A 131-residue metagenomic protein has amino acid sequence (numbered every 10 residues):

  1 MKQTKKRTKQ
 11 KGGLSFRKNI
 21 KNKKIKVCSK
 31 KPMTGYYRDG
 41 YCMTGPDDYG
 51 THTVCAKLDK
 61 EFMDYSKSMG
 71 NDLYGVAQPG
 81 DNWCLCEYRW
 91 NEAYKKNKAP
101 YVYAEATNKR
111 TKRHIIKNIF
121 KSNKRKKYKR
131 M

Functional and structural regions predicted by a protein language model:
K9-M131: A charge-rich, low-complexity, intrinsically flexible signal that marks solvent-exposed coils, linkers, repeats
